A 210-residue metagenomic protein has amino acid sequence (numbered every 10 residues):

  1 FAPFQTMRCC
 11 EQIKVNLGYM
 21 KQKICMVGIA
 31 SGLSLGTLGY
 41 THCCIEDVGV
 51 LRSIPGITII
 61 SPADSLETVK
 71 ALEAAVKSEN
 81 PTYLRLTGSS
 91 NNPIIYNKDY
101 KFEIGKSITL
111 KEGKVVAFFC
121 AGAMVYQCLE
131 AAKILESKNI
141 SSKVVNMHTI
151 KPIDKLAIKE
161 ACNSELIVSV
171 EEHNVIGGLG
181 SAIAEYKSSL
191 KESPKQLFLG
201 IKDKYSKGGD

Functional and structural regions predicted by a protein language model:
F1-A117, S142: Conserved thiamine diphosphate
L35, R85-D210: Thiamine diphosphate
